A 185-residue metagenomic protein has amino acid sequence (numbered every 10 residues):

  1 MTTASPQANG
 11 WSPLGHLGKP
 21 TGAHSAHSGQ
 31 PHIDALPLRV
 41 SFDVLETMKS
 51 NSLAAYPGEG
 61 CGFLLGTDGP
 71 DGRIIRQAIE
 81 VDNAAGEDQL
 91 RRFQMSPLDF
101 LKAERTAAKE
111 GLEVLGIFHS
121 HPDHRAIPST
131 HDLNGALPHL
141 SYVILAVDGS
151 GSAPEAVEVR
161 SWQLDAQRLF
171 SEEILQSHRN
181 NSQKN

Functional and structural regions predicted by a protein language model:
T2-V114, P122-N185: Conserved beta-strand-loop surface patch within small alpha/beta domains used for substrate/adaptor or ligand engagement
I117: Conserved, mostly hydrophobic/aromatic
